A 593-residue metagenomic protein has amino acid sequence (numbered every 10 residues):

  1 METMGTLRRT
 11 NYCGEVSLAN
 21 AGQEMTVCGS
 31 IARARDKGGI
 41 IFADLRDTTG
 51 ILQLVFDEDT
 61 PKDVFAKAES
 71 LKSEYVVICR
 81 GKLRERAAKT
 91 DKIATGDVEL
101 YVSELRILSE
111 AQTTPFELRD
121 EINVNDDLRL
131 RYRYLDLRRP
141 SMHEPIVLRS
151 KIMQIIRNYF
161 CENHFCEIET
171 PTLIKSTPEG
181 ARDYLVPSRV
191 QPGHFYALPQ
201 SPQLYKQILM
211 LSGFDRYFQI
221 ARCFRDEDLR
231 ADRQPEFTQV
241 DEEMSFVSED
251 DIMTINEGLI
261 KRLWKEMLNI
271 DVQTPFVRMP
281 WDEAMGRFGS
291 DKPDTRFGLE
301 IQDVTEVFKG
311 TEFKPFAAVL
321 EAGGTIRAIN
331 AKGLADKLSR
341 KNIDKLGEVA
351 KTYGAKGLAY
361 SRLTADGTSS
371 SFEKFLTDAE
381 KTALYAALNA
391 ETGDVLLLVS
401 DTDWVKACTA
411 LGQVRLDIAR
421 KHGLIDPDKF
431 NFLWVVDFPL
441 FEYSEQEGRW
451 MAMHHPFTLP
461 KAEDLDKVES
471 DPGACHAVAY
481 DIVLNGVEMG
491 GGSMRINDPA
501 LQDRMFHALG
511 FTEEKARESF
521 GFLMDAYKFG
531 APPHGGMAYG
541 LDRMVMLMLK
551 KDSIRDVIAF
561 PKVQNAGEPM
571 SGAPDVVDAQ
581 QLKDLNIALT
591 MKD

Functional and structural regions predicted by a protein language model:
M1-D593: Class II aminoacyl-tRNA synthetase catalytic cores and aaRS-like
